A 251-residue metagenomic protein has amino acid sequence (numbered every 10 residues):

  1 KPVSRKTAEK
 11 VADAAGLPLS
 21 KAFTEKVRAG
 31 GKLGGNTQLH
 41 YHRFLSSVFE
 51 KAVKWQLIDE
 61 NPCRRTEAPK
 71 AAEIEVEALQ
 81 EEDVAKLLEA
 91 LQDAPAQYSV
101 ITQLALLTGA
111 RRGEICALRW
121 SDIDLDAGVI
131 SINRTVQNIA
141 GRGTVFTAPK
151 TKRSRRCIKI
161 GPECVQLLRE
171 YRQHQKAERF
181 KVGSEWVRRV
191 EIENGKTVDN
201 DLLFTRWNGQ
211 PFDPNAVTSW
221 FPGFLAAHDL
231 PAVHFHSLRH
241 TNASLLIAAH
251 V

Functional and structural regions predicted by a protein language model:
K1-L57, P62, E73-E75, A94-A96 (+3 more regions): N-terminal core-binding DNA-recognition domain of tyrosine site-specific recombinases/integrases
A12-L17, A117-I123: A short, basic/aromatic helix-end/turn motif that makes direct DNA contacts
G16-G31, V145, V182-E193: Intrinsically disordered, low-complexity Ser/Thr- and acidic-rich flexible linkers and loops, especially at boundaries
R28-R43, K54, I58-L118, D126 (+8 more regions): Basic, Lys/Arg- and aromatic-enriched nucleic-acid-binding interface segment
R43, S47, E89, P162 (+4 more regions): Generic recognition of well-ordered alpha-helical segments within structured catalytic/regulatory domains
A85, E89-S99, T108, I158 (+2 more regions): Short, basic (Lys/Arg/His-rich) helix/loop patches that form interaction surfaces in the mid-to-C-terminal regions
S131, C157-K159: Generic structural detector for well-ordered beta-strands
R134-R153: Short, flexible, glycine-rich and Lys/Arg-enriched loop motifs at helix boundaries that contact anionic partners
